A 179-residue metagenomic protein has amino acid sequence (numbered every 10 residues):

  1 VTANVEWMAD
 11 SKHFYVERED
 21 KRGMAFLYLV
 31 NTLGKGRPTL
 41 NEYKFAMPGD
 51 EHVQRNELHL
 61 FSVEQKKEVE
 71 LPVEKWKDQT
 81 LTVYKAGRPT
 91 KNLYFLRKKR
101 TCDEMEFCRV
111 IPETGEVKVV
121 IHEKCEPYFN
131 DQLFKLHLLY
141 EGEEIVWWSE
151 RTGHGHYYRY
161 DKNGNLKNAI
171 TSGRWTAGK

Functional and structural regions predicted by a protein language model:
V1-E6, Y15-L71: Predominantly five- to eight-bladed beta-propeller fold
V1-T2, W76-T82, C125-L133, R174-K179: Short glycine-/Asp-/Thr-/Trp-enriched loop segments that recur within the blades of beta-propeller repeat domains
V5-E6, Y15-K21, G49-H52, G87-P89 (+5 more regions): Beta-strand C-termini and the immediately following turn/loop, strongest in propeller blades
S11-F14, L58, V120, Y157: Conserved structural-core and active-site-/substrate-pathway-adjacent residues in large, well-folded domains of enzymes
R22-F26, Q79, C102-D103, H156: Short catalytic/ligand-binding loop motif for oxyanion handling, primarily in non-cytosolic enzymes, centered on
N56-V63, C108-G115, R159-N163: Beta-propeller blade signature
H59, E68-L71, W76-G87, N92-L96 (+1 more regions): Histidine-/acidic-rich catalytic cores in large beta-rich domains
V69-P72, V117-H122, K167-S172: Beta-propeller fold detector
